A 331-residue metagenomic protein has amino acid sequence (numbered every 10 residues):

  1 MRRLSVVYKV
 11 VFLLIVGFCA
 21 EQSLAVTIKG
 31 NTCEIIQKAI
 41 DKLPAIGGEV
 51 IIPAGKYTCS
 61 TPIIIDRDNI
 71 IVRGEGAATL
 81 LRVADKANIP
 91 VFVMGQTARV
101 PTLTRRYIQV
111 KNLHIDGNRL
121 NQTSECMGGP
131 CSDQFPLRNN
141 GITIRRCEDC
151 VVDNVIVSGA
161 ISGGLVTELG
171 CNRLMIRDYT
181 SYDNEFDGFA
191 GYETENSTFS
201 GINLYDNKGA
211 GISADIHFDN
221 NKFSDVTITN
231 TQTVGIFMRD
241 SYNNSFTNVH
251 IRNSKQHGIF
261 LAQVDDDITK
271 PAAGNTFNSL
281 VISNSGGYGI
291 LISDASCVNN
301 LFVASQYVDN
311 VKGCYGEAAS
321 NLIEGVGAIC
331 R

Functional and structural regions predicted by a protein language model:
M1-V11: Bacterial N-terminal signal peptides that target proteins for export
K9-C19: Bacterial N-terminal signal peptides
F18-K38, I329: Right-handed parallel beta-helix/beta-solenoid
N31-Q37, I46-I71, E75-N88, I115: N-terminal extracellular ligand-recognition/capping segment immediately after the signal peptide
T32-E34, T58-S60, M127-S132, V298 (+2 more regions): Sequence contexts marking disulfide-bonded cysteines in secreted/extracellular proteins
I52, I71-G74, R105, Q109-V110 (+8 more regions): All-beta strand scaffolds that present successive hydrophobic residues in beta-strands
C59-P62, G76-A77, R82-I89, R119-E125 (+9 more regions): Short glycine/acidic-rich loop motifs that flank beta-strands on beta-rich extracellular proteins
T102-D206: Right-handed parallel beta-helix
